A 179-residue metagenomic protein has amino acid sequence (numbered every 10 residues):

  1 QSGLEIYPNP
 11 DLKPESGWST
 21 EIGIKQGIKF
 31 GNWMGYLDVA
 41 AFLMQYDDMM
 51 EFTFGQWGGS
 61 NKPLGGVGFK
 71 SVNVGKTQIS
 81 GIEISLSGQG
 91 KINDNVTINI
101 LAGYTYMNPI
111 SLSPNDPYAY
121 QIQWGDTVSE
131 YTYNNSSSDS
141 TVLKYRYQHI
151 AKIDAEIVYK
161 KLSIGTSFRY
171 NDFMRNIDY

Functional and structural regions predicted by a protein language model:
Q1-I6, D11-P14: Outer-membrane beta-barrel translocator/channel fold
S2-L4, F54-V67, V128-S136: Flexible glycine-rich, low-complexity coil/linker segments exposed to the extracellular/periplasmic environment
K13-G68, Q78-S80: Membrane-embedded beta-barrel scaffold of Gram-negative outer-membrane proteins
N32, Y36, A40-Q45, V67-D178: Gram-negative outer-membrane beta-barrel transporters
